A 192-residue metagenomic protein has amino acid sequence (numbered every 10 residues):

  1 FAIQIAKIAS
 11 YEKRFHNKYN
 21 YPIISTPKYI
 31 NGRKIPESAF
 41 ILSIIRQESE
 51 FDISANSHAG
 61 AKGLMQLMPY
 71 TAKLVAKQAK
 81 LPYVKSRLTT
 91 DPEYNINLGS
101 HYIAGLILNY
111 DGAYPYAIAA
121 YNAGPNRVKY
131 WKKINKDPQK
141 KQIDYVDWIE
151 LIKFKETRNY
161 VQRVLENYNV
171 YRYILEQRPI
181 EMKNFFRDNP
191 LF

Functional and structural regions predicted by a protein language model:
F1-F192: Catalytic glycan-binding domains that act on GlcNAc-containing polysaccharides
